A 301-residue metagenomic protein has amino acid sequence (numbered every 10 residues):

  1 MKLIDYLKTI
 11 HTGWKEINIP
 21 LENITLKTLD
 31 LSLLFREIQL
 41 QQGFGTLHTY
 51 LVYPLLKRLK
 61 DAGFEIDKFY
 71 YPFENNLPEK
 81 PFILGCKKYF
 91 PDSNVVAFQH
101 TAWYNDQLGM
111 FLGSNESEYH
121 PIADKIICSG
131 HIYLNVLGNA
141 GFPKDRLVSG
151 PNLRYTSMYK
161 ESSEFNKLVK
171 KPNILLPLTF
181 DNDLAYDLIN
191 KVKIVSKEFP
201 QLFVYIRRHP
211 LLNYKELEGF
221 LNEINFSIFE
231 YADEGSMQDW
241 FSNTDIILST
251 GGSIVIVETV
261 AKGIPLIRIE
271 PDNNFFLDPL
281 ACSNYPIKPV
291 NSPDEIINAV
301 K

Functional and structural regions predicted by a protein language model:
M1, Y71-N75, S129-H131, P177-D181 (+3 more regions): Structural motif
M1-K2, L40-L47, L51-P54, D61-S149 (+2 more regions): Active-site-proximal region of nucleotide-activated glycan assembly enzymes, centered on histidine/acidic-rich loops
M1-Y53: Conserved N-terminal ligand/cofactor-binding loop architecture of enzyme catalytic domains
D67-K68, K125, N173, F203 (+1 more regions): Structural motif
L77-G85, D106-F111, V136-A140, Y159-E161 (+6 more regions): A short acidic (Asp/Glu
G138-S149, I224, I246, G251-K301: Catalytic binding pocket for nucleotide-activated donors in carbohydrate/polymer assembly enzymes
N139, V148-N222, E230-Y231, V290: Conserved catalytic-core segment of nucleotide-activated headgroup transferases in glycan assembly
E234-T244, A261: Short acidic alpha-helix that forms the nucleotide-activated donor recognition element in Leloir-type transferases
